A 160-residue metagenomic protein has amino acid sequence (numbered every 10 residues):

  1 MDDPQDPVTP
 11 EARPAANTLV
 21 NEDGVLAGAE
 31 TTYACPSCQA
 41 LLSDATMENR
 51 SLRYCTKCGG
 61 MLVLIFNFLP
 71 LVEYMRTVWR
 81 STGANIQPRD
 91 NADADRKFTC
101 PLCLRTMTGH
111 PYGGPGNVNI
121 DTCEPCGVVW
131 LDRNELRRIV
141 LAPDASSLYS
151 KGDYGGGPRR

Functional and structural regions predicted by a protein language model:
M1-L26, A145, Y149-R160: Low-complexity, intrinsically disordered extramembrane tails and loops of integral membrane proteins
A12-D23, P36-L41, T77-P88, C103-H110: Short Cys/His-rich Zn2+-coordinating modules
N17, N21, G28-A29, F66-T99: A low-complexity, Ser/Thr/Gly/Pro-enriched, surface-exposed linker/loop concept that marks segments flanking
A29-T31, S51, G59, D93-R96 (+2 more regions): Short metal-coordination and nucleic-acid-contact micro-motifs, chiefly zinc-binding Cys/His arrays
C35-C38, C55, C100-C103, C123: Short cysteine-rich clusters marking metal-coordination/redox-active sites
L42-S43, V63, T108, L131: Short functional micro-motifs and their immediate structural scaffolds
T46-L52, Y112-I120: Short linker/helix segments within small regulatory modules
M61-V63, F68, V129-L131, L136: Short, structured motif recognition centered on aromatic/hydrophobic residues
